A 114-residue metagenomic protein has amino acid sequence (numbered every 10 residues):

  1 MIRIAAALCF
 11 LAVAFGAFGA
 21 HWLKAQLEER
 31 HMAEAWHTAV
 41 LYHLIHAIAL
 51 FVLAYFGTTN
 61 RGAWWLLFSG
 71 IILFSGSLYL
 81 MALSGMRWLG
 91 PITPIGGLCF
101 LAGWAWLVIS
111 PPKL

Functional and structural regions predicted by a protein language model:
M1-L114: Polytopic transmembrane helical bundles with strong interfacial aromatic enrichment
